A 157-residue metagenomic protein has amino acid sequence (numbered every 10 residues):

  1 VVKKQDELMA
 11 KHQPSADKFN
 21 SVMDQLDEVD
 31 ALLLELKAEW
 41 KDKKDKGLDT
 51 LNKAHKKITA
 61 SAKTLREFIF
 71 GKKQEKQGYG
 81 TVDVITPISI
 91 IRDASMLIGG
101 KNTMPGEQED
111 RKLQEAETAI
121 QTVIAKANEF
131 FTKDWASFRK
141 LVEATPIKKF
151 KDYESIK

Functional and structural regions predicted by a protein language model:
V1: C-terminal, active-site-flanking charged/polar segments
K4-K157: Mature extracytoplasmic or organellar-lumen-exposed domains after removal of signal/transit peptides
